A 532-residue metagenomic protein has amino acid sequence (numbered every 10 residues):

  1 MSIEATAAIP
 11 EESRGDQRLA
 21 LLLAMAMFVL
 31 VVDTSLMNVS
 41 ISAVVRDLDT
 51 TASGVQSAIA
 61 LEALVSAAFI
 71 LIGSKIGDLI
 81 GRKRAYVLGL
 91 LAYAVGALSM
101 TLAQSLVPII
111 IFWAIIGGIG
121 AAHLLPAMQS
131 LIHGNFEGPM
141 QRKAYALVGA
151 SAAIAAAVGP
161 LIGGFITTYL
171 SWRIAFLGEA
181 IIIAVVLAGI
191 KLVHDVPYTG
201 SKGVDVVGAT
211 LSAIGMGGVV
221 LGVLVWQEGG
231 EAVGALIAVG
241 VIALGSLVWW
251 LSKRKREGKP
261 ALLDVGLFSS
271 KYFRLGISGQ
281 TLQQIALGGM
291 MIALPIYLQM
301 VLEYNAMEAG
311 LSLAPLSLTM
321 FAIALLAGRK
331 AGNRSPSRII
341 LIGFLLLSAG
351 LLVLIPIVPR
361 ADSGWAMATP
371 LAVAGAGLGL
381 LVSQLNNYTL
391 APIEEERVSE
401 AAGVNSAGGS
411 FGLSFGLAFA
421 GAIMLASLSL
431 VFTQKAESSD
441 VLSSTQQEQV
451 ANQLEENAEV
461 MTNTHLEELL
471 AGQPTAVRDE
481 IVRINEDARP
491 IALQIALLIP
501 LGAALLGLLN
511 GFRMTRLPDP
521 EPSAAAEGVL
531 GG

Functional and structural regions predicted by a protein language model:
M1-L19, L23-F28, L192, K253 (+2 more regions): Transmembrane-helix exit segments and adjacent C-terminal regions of multi-pass membrane proteins
D16-V32, M37-V39, A52, V233-L236 (+4 more regions): 12-transmembrane solute porter fold
S40-F69, L106-I110, L302, M307-S312: Extracellular/periplasmic helix-loop-helix junction of adjacent transmembrane segments in MFS-like secondary
V44-V45, I76-G77, I162-L170, V223 (+4 more regions): Interfacial helix-cap and linker-helix signal at transmembrane-aqueous boundaries of multi-pass secondary transporters
D47-D49, G81, L102-P108, L170-S171 (+3 more regions): Helix-breaking motifs and short loop linkers at transmembrane-helix boundaries and internal kinks in secondary membrane
A60-S74, L125-Q129, A314-A327: Central cavity-lining transmembrane alpha-helices of secondary-active solute carriers, predominantly the Major
S74-G208, V225, G230, G234: Helix-loop-helix hairpins in multi-pass membrane proteins, especially solute transporters
T168-Q280, A286, Y304, S312: Hydrophobic transmembrane-helix bundles of small-molecule transporters
